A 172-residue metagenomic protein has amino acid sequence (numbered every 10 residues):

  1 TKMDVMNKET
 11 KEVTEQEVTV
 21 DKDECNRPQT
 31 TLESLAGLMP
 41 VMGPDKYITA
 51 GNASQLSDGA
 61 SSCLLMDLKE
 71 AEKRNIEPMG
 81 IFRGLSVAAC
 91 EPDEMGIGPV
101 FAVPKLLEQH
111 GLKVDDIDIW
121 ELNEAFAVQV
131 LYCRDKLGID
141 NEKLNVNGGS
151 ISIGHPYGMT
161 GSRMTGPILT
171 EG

Functional and structural regions predicted by a protein language model:
T1, I76-V87, D115-E124, E142-G149: Beta-strand segments within the central parallel beta-sheet cores of soluble alpha/beta enzyme folds
T1-L68, K73, N141-K143: N-terminal extracellular/periplasmic Venus flytrap/periplasmic-binding protein-like
T1-V20, E94, V114-K136: Conserved beta-ketoacyl condensing-enzyme motif
M3, M39-M42, S86, L107-H110 (+4 more regions): Structural signal for hydrophobic packing residues in well-ordered secondary-structure cores of soluble enzyme domains
L32-M39, S62-K69, M79, V100-P104 (+3 more regions): Predominant activation on well-ordered alpha-helical scaffold segments within soluble catalytic domains
D45-S61, R83-Q109, L122, I153-P167 (+1 more regions): Active-site pocket-shaping loop/turn-to-helix segments
A71-P78, P104-I119, L137-D140: Phosphate/pyrophosphate-binding loops at sites that engage ATP/ADP/AMP, CoA/4′-phosphopantetheine, polyphosphate
V114, L131, D135-K136, D140-G172: Internal helix-turn-beta structural module
